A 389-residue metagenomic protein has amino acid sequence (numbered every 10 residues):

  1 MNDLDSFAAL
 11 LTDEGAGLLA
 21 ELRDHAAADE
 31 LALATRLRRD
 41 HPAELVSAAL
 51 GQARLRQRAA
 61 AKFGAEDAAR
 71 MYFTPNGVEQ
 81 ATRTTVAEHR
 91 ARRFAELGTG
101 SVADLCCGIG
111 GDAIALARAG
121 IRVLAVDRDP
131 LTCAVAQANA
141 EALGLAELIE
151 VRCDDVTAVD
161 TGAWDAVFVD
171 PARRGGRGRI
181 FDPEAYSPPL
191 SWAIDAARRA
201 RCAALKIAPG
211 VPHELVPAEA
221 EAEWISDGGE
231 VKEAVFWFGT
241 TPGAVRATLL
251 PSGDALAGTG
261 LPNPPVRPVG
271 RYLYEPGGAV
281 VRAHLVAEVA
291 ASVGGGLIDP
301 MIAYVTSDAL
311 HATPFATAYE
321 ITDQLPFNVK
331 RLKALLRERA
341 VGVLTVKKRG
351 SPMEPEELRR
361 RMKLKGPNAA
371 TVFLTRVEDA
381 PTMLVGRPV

Functional and structural regions predicted by a protein language model:
M1-V389: SAM-dependent transferase fold signal centered on methyltransferase-like domains, encompassing both Class I
